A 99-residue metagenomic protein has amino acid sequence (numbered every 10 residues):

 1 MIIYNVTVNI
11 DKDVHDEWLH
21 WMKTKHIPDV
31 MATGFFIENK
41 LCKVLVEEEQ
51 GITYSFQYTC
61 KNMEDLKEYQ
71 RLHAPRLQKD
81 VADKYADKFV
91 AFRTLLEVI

Functional and structural regions predicted by a protein language model:
M1-I2, I99: Absolute protein N-terminus
I2-V8, S55: Active-site-flanking beta-strand signature of metal-NTP-handling nucleotidyl enzymes and homologous cyclase-like
V6-T7, W18-L19, V44, K67: Short acidic/polar alpha-helix capping motifs at helix-coil junctions
V14-K40, Q78-K79: Short amphipathic alpha-helical segments
T33, I37, I52, T59-L95: An amphipathic, aromatic/His-enriched active-site/gating alpha helix that lines ligand/cofactor pockets
C42-V44, T94-V98: Conserved beta-strand termini and adjacent loop/short-helix elements that scaffold enzyme active sites in alpha/beta
L45-E49: A short beta-turn/loop motif at secondary-structure boundaries
